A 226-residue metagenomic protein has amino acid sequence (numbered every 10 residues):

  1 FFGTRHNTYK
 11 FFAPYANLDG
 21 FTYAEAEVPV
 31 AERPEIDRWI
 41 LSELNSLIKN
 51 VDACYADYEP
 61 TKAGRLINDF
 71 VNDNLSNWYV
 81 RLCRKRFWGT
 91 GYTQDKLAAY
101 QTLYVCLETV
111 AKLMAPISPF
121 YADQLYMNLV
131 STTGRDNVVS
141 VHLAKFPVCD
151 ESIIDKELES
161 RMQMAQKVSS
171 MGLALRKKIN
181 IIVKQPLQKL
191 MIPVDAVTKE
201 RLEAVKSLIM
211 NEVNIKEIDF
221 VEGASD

Functional and structural regions predicted by a protein language model:
F1-D226: Feature 926 captures the class I aminoacyl-tRNA synthetase adenylation module centered on the KMSKS loop
